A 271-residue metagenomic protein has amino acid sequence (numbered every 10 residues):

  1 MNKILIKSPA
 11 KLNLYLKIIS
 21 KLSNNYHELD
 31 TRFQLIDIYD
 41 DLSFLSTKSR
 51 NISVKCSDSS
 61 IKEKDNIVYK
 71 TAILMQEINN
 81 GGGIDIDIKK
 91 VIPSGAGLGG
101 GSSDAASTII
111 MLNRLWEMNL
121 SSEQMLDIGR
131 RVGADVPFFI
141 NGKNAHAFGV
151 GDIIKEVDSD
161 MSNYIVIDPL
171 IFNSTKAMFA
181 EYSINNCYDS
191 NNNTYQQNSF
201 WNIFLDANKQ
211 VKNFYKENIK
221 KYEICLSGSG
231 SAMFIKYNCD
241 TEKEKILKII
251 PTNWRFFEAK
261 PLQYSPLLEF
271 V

Functional and structural regions predicted by a protein language model:
M1-A96, N113-L126, F148, D158-S159 (+1 more regions): ATP-binding N-lobe of GHMP and related small-molecule kinases
N2-S8, N13-T31, M118-E223, K236-V271: ATP-dependent small-molecule kinase catalytic core of the GHMP/sugar-kinase superfamily and closely related
K48-I61, T108, R130, N191-N198: Short, basic/glycine-rich phosphate-binding loops at helix/coil junctions that contact nucleotide phosphates
S57, K89, N141, S227 (+1 more regions): Conserved beta-strand termini and adjacent loop/short-helix elements that scaffold enzyme active sites in alpha/beta
K62, G99, L205: Charge-dense, low-complexity intrinsically disordered segments
D87-W116, A134, E223-Y237: Glycine/serine-rich anion-binding loops at beta->alpha junctions that coordinate negatively charged ligand groups
